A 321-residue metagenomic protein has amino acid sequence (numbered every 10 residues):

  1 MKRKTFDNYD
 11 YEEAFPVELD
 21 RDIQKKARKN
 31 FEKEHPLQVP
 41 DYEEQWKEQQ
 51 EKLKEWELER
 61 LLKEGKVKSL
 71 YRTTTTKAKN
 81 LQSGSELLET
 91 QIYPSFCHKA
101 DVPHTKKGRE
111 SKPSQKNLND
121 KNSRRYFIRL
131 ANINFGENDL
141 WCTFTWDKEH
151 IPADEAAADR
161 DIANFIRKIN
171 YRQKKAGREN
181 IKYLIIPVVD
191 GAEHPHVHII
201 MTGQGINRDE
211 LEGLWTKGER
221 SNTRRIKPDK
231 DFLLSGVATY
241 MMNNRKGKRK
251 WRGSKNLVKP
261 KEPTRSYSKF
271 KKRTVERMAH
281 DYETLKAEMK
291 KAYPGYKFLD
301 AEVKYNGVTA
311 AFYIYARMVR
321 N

Functional and structural regions predicted by a protein language model:
M1-E193, G203-N321: Right-hand nucleic-acid polymerase module
H196: Conserved, short, structured surface segments that act as functional micro-motifs
